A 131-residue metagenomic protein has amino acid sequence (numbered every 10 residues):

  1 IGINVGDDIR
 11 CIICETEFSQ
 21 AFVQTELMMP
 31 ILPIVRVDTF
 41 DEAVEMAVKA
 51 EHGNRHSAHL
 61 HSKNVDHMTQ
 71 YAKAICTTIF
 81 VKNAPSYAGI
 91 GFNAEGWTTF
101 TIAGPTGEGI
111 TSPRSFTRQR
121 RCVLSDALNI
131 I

Functional and structural regions predicted by a protein language model:
I3-I131: Conserved C-terminal structural/oligomerization subdomain of aldehyde/semialdehyde dehydrogenase
